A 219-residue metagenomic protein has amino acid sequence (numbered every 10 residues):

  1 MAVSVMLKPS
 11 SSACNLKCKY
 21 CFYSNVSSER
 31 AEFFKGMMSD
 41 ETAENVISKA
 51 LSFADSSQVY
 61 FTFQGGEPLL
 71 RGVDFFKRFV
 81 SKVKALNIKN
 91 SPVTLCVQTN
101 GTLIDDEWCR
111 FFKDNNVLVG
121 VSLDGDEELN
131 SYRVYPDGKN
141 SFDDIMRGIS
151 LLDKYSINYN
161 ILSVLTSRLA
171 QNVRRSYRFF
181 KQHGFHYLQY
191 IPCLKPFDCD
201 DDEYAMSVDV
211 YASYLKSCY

Functional and structural regions predicted by a protein language model:
A2-S4, N160: Short, solvent-exposed beta-strand edge segments and adjacent coil->beta transition regions
S4-E41: Canonical Radical SAM [4Fe-4S] cluster-binding loop centered on the CxxxCxxC motif and its immediate flanking residues
S12, D40, D106, K139 (+1 more regions): Conserved structured core elements
N25-R30, E127-E128, K195-D198: A short, flexible beta-alpha/helix-coil linker loop
S39-A43, F76, F142-I145, Y211 (+1 more regions): Amphipathic alpha-helical segments in well-structured domains
I47-S48, S52-T62, R71-K195, E203-Y204: Radical SAM/AdoMet-radical enzyme domain recognition
G66-E67: Active-site neighborhood of divalent metal-dependent phosphoester/pyrophosphate hydrolases
C199-Y219: A C-terminal junction/extension of Radical SAM enzymes
